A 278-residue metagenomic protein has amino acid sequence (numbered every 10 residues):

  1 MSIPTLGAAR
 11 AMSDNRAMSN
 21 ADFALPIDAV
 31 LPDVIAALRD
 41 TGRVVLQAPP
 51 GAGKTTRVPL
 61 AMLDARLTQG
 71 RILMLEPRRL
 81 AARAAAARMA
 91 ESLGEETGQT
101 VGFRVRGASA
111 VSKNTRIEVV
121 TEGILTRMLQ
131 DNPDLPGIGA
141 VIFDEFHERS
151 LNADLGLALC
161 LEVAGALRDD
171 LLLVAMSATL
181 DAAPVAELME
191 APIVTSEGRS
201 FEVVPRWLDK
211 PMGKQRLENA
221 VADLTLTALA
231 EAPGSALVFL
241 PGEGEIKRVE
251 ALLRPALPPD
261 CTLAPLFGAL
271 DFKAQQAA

Functional and structural regions predicted by a protein language model:
M1-G7: Extreme N-terminal basic, low-complexity initiation segments that serve as generic localization/processing leaders
L6, M12-A278: P-loop NTPase motor module signature
